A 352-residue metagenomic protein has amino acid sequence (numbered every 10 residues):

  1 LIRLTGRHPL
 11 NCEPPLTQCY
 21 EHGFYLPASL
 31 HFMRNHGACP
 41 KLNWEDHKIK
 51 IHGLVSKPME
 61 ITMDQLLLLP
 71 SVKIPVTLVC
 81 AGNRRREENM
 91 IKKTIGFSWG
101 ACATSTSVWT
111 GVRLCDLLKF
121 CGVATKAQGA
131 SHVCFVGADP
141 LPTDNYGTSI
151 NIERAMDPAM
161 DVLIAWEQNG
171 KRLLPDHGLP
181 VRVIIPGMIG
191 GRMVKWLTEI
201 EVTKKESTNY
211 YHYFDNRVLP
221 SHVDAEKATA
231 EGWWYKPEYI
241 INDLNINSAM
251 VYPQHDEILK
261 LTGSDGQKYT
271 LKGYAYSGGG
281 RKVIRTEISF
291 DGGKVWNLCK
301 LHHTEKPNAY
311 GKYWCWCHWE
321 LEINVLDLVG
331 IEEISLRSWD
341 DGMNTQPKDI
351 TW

Functional and structural regions predicted by a protein language model:
L1-E287, K300-C315, N324-E333, S338-W339 (+2 more regions): N-terminal intrinsically disordered, low-complexity segments enriched in P/E/S/T
I288-G292: Conserved aromatic beta-strand anchor motif in extracellular beta-sandwich/beta-rich domains
G293-K300: Short aromatic-acidic-glycine turn motif
W296, W316-W319: Signature tryptophan residues that serve as conserved aromatic anchors
